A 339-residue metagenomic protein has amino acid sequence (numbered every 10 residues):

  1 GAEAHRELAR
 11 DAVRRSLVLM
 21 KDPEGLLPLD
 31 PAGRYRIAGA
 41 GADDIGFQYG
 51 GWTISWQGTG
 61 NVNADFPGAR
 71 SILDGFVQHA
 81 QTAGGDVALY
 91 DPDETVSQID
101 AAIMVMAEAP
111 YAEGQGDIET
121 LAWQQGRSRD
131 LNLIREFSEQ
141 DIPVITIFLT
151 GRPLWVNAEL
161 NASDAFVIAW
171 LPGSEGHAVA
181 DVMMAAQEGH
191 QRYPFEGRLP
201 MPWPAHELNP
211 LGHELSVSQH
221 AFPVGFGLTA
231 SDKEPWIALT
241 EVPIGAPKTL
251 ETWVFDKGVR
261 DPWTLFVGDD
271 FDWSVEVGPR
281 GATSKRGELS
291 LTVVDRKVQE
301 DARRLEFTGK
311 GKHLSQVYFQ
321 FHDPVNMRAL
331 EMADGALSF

Functional and structural regions predicted by a protein language model:
E3-A333: C-terminal non-catalytic regions of proteins with extracellular/luminal or membrane-system context
D334-F339: Extracellular beta-strand ligand-recognition surfaces/modules
